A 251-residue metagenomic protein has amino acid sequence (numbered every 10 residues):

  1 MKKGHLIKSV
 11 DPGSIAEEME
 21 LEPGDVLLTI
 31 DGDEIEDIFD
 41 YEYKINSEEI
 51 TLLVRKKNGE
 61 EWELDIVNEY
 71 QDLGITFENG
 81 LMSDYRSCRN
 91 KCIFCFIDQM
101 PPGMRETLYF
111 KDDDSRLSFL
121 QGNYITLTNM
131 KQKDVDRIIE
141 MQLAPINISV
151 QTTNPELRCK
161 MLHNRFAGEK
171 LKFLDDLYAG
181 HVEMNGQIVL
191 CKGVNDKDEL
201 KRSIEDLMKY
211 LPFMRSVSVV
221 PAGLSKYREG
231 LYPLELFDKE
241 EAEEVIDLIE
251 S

Functional and structural regions predicted by a protein language model:
M1-D11: PDZ/PDZ-like groove recognition
I15-M19, E42-Y43: Short, surface-exposed secondary-structure edge patches
A16, G24-L27, L52, C95: Terminal peptide-recognition signature
E18-E36: Conserved PDZ fold ligand-binding element
D33-Y41, E60-E63: Short, Lys/Arg- and Gly-enriched loop/turn segments at beta-strand edges
F39-R55, N68-Q71: Short, compositionally biased
E60-E61, N68-F213, G223-L248: Conserved Radical SAM active-site core
